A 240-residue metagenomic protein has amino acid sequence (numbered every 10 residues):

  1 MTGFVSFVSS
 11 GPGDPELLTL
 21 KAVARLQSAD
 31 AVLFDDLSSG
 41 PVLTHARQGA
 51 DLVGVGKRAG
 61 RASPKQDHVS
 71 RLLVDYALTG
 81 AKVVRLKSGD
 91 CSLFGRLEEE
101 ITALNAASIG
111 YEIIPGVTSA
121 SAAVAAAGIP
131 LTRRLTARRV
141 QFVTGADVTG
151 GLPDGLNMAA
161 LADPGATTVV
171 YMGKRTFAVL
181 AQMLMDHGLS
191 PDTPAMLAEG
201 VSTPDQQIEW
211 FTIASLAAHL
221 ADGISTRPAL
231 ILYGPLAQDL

Functional and structural regions predicted by a protein language model:
M1-P15, L20-I114, A217-A218: Class I S-adenosyl-L-methionine
T2-V5, L78-V83, R96, R139 (+1 more regions): A contiguous loop/helix-start segment that scaffolds small-molecule binding in enzyme catalytic cores
E16-L18, S92-L97, V117-A125, G151-P153 (+1 more regions): Short glycine/serine/threonine-rich phosphate/pyrophosphate-binding segments that cradle anionic phosphate groups
D51-K65, T136-A146, T168-V169: Acidic/glycine-enriched edge-of-secondary-structure segments
G54, R85, I113, R133 (+2 more regions): Structural signal for conserved beta-strand scaffold positions within catalytic alpha/beta enzyme cores
R61-D67, A122-V124, L152-P153, D205-I208: Short, charged, surface-exposed secondary-structure boundary motifs
T102-A123, R134-Q141: Short, acidic/small-residue loops that bind anionic groups at enzyme active sites
N105-S108, L131, D186-D192: A short alpha->loop->secondary-structure connector
